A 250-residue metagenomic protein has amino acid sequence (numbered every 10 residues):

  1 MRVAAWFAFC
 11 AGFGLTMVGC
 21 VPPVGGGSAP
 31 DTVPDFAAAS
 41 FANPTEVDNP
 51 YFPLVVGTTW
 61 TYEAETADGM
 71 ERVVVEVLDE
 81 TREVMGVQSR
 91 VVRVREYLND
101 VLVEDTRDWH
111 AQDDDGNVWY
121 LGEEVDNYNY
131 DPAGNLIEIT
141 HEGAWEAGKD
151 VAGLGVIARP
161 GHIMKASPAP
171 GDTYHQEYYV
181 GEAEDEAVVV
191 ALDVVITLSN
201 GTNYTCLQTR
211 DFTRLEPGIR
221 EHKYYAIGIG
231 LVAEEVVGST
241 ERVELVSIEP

Functional and structural regions predicted by a protein language model:
M1-A8: Bacterial N-terminal signal peptides that target proteins for export
G12-L15: Sec-dependent N-terminal signal peptides of Gram-positive bacterial secreted proteins and lipoproteins
M17-G19: C-terminal motif of bacterial Sec signal peptides marking the signal peptidase cleavage site
V21-P250: Conserved functional acidic sites
